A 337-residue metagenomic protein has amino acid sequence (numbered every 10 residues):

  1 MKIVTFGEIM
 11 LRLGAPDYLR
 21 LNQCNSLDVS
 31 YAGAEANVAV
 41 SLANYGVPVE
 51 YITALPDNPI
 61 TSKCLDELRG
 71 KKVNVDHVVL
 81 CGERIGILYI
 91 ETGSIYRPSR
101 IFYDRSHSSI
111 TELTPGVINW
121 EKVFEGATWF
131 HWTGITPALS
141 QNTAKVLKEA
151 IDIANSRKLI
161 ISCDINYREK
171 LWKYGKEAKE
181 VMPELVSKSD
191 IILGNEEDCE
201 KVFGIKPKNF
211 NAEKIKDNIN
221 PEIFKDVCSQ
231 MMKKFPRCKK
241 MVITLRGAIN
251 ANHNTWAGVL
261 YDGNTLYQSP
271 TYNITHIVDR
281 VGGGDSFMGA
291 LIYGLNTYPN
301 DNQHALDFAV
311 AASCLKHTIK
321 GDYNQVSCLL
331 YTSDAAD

Functional and structural regions predicted by a protein language model:
M1-V73, S94-Y96, L113-G116, H276-R280: Glycine-rich phosphate/adenosyl-contacting loop at the front of the ribokinase-like
P48-I135, S333: Conserved N-terminal subdomain of the carbohydrate kinase-like
P137-K145, F203: Glycine/threonine-rich flexible loop motifs
V146-R157, V181-K188: Catalytic-core regions built around general acid/base machinery
I160-I161: Short beta-strand/loop segments at the ligand-binding rim of alpha/beta enzyme cores
L171-T265: Conserved phosphate/ATP/ADP-binding segment of small-molecule kinases
A251, Y267-L330: Conserved post-catalytic alpha-helical subdomain immediately downstream of the catalytic base and nucleotide-binding
Y331-D337: Conserved small/polar residues in nucleotide/adenosyl-binding loops
